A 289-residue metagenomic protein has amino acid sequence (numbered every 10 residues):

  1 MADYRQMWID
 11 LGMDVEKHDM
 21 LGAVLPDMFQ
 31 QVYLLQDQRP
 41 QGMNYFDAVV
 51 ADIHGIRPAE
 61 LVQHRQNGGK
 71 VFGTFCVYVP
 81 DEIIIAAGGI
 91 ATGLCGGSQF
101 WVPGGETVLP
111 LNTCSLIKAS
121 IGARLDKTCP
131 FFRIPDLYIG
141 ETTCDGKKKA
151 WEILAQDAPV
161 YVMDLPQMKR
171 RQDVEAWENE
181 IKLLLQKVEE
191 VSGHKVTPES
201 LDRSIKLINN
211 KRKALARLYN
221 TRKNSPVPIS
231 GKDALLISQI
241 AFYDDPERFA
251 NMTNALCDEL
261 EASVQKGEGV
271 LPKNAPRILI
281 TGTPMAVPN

Functional and structural regions predicted by a protein language model:
A2-K70, Q186-N289: A charged, amphipathic alpha-helical module
Q66, Y78, I83-G97, G104-G105 (+1 more regions): Redox- and metal-dependent alpha/beta enzyme cores, enriched for Fe-S-associated oxidoreductases and cofactor-handling
K70-F75, Y138-E141, I280: Short, hydrophobic beta-strand segments that form beta-sheet elements in well-ordered domains
T74, G93, V162-D164: Structural signal for conserved beta-strand scaffold positions within catalytic alpha/beta enzyme cores
C95-W101, D164-K169: Short, acidic/turn-prone active-site loops that include or flank metal/cofactor- and phosphate-binding residues
F100-P110, R170-A176: Short, charged, surface-exposed secondary-structure boundary motifs
N112-K127: Glycine-rich, highly charged phosphate/nucleotide-binding loops
A123-K187: Acidic/His-rich segments in extracytoplasmic proteins that coordinate ligands and/or metal ions
